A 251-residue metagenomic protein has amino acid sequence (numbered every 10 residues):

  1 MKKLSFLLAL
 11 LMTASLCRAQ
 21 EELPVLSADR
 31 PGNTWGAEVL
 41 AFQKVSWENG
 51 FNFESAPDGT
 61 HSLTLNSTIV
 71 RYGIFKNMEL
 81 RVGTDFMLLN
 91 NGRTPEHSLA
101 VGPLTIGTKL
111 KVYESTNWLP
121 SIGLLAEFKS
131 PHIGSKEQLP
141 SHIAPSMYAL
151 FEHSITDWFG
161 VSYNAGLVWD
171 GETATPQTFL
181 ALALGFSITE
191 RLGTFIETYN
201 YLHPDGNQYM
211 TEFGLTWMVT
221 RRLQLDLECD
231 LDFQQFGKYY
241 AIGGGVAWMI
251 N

Functional and structural regions predicted by a protein language model:
L4-T13: Sec-dependent N-terminal signal peptides
S15-A19: Sec/Tat signal peptide C-region and signal peptidase I cleavage site
Q20-N251: Transmembrane beta-barrel domains of Gram-negative outer membranes and organellar outer membranes
